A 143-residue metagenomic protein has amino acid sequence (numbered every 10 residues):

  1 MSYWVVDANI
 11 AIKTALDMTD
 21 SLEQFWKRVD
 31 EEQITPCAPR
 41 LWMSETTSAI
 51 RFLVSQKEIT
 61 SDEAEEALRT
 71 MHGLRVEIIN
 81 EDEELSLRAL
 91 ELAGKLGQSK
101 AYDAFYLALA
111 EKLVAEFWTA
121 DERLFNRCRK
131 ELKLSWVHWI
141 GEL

Functional and structural regions predicted by a protein language model:
M1-L41, L53, K57-E65, L143: Short, well-structured N-terminal submotif of metal-dependent ribonuclease cores
M1-Y3, P39, K95, L107-L143: Acidic, PIN/NYN-like endoribonuclease modules and their adjacent C-terminal/linker elements
I10-A11, W42, L85, F105-Y106 (+1 more regions): Alpha-helix capping/helix-boundary segments
I12, Q33, I50, V54 (+3 more regions): Short amphipathic alpha-helical interaction patches enriched in hydrophobic/aromatic residues with interspersed Lys/Arg
T14, E45, R88, N126-C128: Phosphate- and divalent-cation-binding pockets in alpha/beta enzyme and binding domains that engage nucleotide-derived
D30, H72, E111: Anion (oxyanion) recognition and catalysis
L41, T47-I79, L85-L90: Active-site-proximal, substrate-binding regions of enzyme catalytic domains and RNA-binding/basic surfaces
V76-A120: Active-site neighborhoods of divalent-metal-dependent phosphate/nucleic-acid chemistry enzymes
